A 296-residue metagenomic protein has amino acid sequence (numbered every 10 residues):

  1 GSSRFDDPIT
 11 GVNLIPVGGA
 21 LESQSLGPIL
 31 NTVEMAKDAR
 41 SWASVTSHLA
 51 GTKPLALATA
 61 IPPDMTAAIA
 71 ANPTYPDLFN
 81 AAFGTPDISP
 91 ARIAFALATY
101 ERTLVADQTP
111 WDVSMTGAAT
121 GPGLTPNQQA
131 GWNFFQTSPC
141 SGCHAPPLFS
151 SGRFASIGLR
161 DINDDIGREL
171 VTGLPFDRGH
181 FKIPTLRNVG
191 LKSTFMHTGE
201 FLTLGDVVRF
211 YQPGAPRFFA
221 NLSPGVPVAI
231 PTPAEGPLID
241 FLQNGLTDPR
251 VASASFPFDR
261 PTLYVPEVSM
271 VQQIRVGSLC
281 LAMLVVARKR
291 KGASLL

Functional and structural regions predicted by a protein language model:
G1-Y264: Periplasmic c-type cytochrome electron-transfer domains
R209, R288-R290: Juxtamembrane helix-loop transition sites at the ends of transmembrane segments in multi-pass membrane proteins
P266-A287: A short, hydrophobic C-terminal helix/tail in secreted or cell-surface proteins
K291-L296: Cytoplasmic C-terminal tails of single-pass
